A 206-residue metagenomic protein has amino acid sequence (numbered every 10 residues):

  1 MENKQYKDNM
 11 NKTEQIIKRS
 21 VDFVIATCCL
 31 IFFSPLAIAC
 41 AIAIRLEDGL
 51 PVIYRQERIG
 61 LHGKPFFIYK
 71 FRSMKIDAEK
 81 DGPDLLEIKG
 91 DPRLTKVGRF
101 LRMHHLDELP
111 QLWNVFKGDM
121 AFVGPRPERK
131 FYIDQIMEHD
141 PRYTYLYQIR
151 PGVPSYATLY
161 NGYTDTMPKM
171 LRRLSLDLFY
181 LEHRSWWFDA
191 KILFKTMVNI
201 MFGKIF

Functional and structural regions predicted by a protein language model:
M1-Y6: Hydrophobic transmembrane alpha-helix segments characteristic of membrane transport and insertion machinery
D8, K12-T13, R142-F206: C-terminal terminal-structure detector
N9-D77, N114, W186-F206: A hydrophobic, helix-centered structural microdomain
D22, D107-E108, D177, D189: Acidic active-site catalytic centers that drive phospho-/nucleotidyl reactions and related ester hydrolyses
A26, A41, Y54, T95-R99 (+2 more regions): Positions in alpha-helical segments
Y54-R93, P154-R173: Short, glycine-rich, amphipathic interfacial segments at transmembrane boundaries or analogous
E87-R150, L193-T196, I200: A short, structured surface patch at a secondary-structure boundary
